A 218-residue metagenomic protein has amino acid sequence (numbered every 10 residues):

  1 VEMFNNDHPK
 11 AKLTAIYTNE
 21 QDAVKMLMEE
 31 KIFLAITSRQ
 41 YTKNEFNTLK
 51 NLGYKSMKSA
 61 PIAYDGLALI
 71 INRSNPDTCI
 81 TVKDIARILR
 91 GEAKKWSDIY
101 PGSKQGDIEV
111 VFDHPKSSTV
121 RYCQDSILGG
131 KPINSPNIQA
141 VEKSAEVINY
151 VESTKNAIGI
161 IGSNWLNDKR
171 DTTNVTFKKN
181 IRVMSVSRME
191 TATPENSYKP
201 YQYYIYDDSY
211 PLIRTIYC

Functional and structural regions predicted by a protein language model:
V1-I32, R39, M57-D65, I70-C218: Exported/periplasmic ABC-transporter solute-binding proteins
A35, Y41-N44: Short helix C-cap/helix-to-loop transition motifs enriched in small/turn-promoting residues
E45-L52, S56-P61: Signal peptide-directed extracytoplasmic domains
